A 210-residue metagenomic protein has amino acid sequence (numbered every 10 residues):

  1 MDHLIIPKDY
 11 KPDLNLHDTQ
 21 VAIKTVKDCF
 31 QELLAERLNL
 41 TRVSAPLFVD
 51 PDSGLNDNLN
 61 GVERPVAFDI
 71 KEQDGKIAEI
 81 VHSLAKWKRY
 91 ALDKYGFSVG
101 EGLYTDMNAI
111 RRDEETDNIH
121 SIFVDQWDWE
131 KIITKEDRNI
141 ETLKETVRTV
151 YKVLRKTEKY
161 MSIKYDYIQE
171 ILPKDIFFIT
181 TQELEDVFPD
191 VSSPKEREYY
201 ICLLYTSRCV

Functional and structural regions predicted by a protein language model:
D2-H120, D128-I132: Class II aminoacyl-tRNA synthetase-like tRNA-binding/catalytic domains
T105-P194, E198: Extended, charged alpha-beta segments that form solvent-exposed binding/catalytic grooves in nucleic-acid-handling
Y205-V210: Conserved small/polar residues in nucleotide/adenosyl-binding loops
